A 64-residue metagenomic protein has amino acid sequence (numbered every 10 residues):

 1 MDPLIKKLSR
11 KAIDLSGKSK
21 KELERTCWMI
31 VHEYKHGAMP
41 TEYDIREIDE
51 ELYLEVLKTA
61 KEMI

Functional and structural regions predicted by a protein language model:
M1-P3, K58-I64: Short intrinsically disordered terminal tails
M1-S16: Short terminal alpha-helical segments
L15-K58: Acidic, low-complexity, intrinsically disordered interaction modules
